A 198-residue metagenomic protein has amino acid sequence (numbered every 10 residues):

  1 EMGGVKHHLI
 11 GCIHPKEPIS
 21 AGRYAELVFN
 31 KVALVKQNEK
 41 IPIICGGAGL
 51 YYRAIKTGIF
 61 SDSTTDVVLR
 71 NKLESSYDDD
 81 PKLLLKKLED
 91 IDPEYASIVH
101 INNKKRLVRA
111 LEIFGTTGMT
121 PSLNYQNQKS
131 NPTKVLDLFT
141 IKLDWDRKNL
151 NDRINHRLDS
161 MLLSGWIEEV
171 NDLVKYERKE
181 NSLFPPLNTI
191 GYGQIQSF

Functional and structural regions predicted by a protein language model:
E1-F198: Phosphate/pyrophosphate-binding catalytic cores of soluble transferases and nucleic-acid-acting enzymes
